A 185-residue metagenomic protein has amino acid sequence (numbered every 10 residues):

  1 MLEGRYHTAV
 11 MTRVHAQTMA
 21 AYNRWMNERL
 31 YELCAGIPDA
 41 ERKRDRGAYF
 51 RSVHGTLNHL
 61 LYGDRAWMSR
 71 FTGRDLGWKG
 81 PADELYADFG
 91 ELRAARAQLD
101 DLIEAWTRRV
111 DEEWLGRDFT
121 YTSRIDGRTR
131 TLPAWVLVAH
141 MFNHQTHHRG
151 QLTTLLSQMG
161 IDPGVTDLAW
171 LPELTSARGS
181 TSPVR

Functional and structural regions predicted by a protein language model:
L2-V10: Short, Lys/Arg-enriched N-terminal segments with co-localized hydrophobic residues within the first ~10-30 amino acids
E3, E28, E32, E41 (+5 more regions): Glutamate identity and glutamate-enriched acidic tracts
T8, Q17-A82, R124-R185: Short, contiguous alpha-helical
R74-L115: Helix-adjacent hinge/juxtasegments
E112-G127: Carboxylate-rich helix-loop segments that flank metal/cofactor sites and access channels in metalloenzymes
